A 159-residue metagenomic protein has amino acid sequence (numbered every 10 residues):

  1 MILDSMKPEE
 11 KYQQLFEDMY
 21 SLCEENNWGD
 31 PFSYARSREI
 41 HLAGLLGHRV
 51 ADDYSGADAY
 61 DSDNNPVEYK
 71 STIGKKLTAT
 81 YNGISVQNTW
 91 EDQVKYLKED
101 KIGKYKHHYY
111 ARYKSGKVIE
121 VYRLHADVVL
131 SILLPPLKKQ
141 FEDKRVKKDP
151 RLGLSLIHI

Functional and structural regions predicted by a protein language model:
M1-I157: Nucleic-acid endonuclease domains
